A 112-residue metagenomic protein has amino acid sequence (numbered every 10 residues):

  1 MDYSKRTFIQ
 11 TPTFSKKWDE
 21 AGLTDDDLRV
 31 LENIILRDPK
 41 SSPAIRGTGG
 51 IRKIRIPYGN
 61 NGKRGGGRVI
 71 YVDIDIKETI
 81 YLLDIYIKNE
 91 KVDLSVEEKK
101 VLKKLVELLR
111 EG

Functional and structural regions predicted by a protein language model:
M1-D26: Arg/Lys-rich, positively charged N-terminal/basic patches that mediate binding to nucleic acids
M1-Y3, S15, I34, T48-I51 (+2 more regions): Membrane-topology and secretion signals of cell-surface/extracellular proteins
P12, R55-P57, Y86: Anionic group-transfer/hydrolysis microenvironments
T13, L23-P43: Compact soluble domain cores
I34-K63: A short, surface-exposed loop/turn module that caps and links secondary-structure elements
R64-V69: Short, surface-exposed coil-to-beta transition loops
D73-G112: Enriched for short, Lys/Arg-rich terminal
